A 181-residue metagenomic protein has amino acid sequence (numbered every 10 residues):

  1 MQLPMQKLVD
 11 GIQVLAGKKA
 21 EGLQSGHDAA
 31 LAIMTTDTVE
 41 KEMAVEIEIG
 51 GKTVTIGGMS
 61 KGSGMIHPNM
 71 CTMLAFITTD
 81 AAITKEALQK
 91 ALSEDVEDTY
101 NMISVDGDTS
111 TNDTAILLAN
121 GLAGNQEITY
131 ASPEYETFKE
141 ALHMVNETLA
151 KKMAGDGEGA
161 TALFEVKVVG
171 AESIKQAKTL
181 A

Functional and structural regions predicted by a protein language model:
M1-A181: Alpha/propeptide regions of enzymes that mature by internal proteolysis
